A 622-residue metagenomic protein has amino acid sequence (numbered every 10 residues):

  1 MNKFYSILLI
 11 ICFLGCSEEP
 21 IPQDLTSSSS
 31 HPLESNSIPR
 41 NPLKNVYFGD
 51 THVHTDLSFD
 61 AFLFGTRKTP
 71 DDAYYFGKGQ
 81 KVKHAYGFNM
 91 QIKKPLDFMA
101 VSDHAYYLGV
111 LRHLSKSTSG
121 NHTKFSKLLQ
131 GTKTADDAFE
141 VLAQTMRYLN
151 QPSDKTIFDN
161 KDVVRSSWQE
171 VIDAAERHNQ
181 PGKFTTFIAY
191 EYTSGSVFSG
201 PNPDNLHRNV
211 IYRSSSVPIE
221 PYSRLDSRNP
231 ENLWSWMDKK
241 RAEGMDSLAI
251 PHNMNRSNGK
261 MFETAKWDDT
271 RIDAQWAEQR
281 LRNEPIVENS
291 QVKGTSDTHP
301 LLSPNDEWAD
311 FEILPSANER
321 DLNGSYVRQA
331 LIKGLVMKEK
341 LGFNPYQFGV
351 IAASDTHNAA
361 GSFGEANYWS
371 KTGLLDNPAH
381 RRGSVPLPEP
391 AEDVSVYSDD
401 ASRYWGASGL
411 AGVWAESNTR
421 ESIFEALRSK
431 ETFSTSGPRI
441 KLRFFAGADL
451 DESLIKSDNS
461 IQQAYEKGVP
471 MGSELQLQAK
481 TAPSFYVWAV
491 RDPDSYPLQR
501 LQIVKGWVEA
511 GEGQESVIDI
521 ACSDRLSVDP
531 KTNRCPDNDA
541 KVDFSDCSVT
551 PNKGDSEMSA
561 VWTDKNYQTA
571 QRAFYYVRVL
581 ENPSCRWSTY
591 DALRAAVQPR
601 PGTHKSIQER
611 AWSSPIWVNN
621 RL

Functional and structural regions predicted by a protein language model:
N2-L9: Sec-dependent signal peptide recognition, specifically the positively charged N-region followed immediately by
F13-G15: C-terminal motif of bacterial Sec signal peptides marking the signal peptidase cleavage site
S17-P70, Y74, K81-L129, I157-N160 (+4 more regions): C-terminal functional module detector
T123-D154: Aromatic- and acidic-residue-enriched carbohydrate-binding clefts of CAZyme catalytic domains
V210-R213: Long, charge-dense tracts
S216, D226-E231, L301, A309-E312: Conserved, charged catalytic cores of large soluble enzymes
